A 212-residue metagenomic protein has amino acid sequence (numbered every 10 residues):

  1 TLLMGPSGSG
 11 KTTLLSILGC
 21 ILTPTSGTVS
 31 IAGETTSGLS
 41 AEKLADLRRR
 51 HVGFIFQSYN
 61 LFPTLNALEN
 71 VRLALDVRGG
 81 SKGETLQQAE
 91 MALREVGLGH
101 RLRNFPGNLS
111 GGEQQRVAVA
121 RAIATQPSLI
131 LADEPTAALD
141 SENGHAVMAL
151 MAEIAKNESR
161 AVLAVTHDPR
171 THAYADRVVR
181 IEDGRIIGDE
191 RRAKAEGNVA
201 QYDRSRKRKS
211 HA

Functional and structural regions predicted by a protein language model:
T1-Y174: ABC family nucleotide-binding domain
A41-L44, M151, D183-R185, D189-K194: Conserved beta-to-alpha transition
Y174-R180: Conserved catalytic segment of ABC-fold P-loop ATPases
R185-A212: Conserved beta-strand-loop-alpha-helix hinge in the C-terminal portion of ABC ATPase nucleotide-binding domains
